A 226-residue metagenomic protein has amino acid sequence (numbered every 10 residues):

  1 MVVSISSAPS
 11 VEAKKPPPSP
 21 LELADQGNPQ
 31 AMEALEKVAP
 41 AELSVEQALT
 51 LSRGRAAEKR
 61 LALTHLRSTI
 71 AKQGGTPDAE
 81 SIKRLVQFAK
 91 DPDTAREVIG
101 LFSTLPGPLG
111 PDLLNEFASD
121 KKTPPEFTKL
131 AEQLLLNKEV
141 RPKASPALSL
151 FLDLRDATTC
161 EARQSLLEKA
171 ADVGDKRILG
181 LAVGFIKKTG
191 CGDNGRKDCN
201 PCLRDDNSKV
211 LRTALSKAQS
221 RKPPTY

Functional and structural regions predicted by a protein language model:
V2-K15, Q47-A48, A57-Y226: Long, helix-rich interaction regions
P16-A56: Alpha-helical segment of the N-proximal tetratricopeptide repeat
